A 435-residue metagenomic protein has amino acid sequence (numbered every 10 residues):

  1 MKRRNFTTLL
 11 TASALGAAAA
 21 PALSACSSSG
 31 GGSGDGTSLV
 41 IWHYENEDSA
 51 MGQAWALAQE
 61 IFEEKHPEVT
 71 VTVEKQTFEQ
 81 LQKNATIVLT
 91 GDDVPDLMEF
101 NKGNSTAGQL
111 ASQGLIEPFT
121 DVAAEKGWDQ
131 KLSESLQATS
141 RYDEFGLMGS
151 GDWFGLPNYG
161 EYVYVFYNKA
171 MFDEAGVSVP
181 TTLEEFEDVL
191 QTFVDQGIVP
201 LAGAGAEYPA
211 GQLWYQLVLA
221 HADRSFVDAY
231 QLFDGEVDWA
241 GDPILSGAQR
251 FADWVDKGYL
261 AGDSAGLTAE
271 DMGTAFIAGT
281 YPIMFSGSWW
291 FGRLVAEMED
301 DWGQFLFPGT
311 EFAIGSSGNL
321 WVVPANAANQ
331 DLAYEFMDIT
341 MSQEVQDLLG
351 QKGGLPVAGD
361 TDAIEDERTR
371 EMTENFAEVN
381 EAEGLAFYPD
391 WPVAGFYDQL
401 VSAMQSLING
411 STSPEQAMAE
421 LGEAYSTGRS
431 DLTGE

Functional and structural regions predicted by a protein language model:
K2-Q113, E125, Q130, V179 (+5 more regions): Conserved N-terminal structural module of periplasmic/extracytoplasmic solute-binding proteins
Y44, L57, E63, S105 (+3 more regions): Extracytoplasmic/periplasmic substrate-binding proteins
T70, D173, A382-E435: Conserved C-terminal helix/tail region of periplasmic/extracytoplasmic solute-binding proteins
S105-V163, Y215, G303: Hinge/lid segment of periplasmic solute-binding proteins
L115, D121, W289-R293, N319-A394 (+2 more regions): Mature extracytoplasmic/periplasmic domains
T120-S135, G205, A222-S246, A296-E297 (+2 more regions): Short, solvent-exposed loop/beta-turn-alpha elements that line the ligand-binding surface or hinge of extracytoplasmic
D143-N158, V163, E187-V237, Y281: Extracytoplasmic/periplasmic solute-binding protein
F193, F233-S264: Glycine-centered hinge/linker elements that transmit conformational signals in sensory and ligand-binding systems
